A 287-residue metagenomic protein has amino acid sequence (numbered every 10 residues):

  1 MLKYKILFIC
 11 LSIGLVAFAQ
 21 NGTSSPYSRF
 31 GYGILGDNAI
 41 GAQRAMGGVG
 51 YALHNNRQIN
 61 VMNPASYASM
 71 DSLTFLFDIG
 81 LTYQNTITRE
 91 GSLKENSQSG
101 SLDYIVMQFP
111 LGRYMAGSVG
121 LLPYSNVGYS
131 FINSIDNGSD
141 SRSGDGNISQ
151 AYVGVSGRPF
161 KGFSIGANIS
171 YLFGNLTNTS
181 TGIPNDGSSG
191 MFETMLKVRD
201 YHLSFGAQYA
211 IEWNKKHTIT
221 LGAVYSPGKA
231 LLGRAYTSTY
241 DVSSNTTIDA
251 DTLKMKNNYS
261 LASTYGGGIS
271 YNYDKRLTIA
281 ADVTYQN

Functional and structural regions predicted by a protein language model:
M1-S24: Bacterial Sec-dependent N-terminal signal peptides
Q20-N287: Subset of outer-membrane beta-barrel
